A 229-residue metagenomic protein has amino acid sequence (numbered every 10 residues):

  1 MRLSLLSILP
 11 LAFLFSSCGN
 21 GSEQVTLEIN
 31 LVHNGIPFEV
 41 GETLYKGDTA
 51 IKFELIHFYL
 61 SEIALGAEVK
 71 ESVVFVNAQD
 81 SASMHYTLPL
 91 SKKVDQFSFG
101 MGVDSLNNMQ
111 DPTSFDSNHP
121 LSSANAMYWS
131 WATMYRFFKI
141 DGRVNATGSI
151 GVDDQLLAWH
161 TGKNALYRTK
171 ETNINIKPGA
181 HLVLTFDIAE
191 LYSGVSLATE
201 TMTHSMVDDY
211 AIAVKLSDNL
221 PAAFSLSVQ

Functional and structural regions predicted by a protein language model:
M1-L5: Positively charged n-region of N-terminal signal peptides that target proteins for export
L6-L11: Sec-dependent N-terminal signal peptides
L14-S17: C-terminal motif of bacterial Sec signal peptides marking the signal peptidase cleavage site
G19-Q229: A short, solvent-exposed, low-complexity linear motif enriched for acidic/polar residues with Pro/Gly/Ser/Thr
